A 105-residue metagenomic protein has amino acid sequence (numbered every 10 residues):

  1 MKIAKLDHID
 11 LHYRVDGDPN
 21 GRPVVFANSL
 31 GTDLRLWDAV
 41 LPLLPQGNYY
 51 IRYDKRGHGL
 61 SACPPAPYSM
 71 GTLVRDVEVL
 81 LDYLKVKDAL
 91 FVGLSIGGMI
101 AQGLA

Functional and structural regions predicted by a protein language model:
M1-D10: N-terminal cap/lid segment of alpha/beta-hydrolase-fold proteins
K5, N28, G93: Small/polar loops that bind or transfer phosphate-bearing groups
I9-C63: Conserved HGGG/HGGXW glycine-rich cap/lid loop of the alpha/beta-hydrolase fold
L41, I51-V92, I96: Active-site loop/oxyanion-hole signature of alpha/beta-hydrolase fold enzymes
G98-A105: Short glycine-enriched nucleophile-adjacent loop and the immediately C-terminal alpha-helix near the catalytic center
